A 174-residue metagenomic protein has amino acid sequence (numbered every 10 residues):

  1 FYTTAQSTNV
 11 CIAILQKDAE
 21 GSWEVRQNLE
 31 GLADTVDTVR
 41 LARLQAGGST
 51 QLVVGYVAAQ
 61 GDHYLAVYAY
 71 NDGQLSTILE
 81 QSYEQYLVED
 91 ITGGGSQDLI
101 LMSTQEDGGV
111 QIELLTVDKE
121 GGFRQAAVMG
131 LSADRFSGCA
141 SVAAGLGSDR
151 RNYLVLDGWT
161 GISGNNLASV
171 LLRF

Functional and structural regions predicted by a protein language model:
F1-F174: Beta-propeller-forming repeat regions
